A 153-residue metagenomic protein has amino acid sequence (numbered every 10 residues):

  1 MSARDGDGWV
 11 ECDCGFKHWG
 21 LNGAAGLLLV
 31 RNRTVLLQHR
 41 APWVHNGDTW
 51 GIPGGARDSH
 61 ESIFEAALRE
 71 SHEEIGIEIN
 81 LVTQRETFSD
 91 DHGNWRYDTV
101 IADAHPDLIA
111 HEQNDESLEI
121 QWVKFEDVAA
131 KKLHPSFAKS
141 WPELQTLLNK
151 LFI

Functional and structural regions predicted by a protein language model:
M1-G26: Acidic, metal-coordinating catalytic segment for phosphate/diphosphate chemistry, firing primarily on the Nudix
S2, C12, L36, W43 (+3 more regions): Intrinsically disordered, low-complexity regions enriched in Ser/Pro/Gly/Gln/His and often acidic
H18-L21, D48, W141-L144: Glycine-rich, flexible loop segments associated with nucleotide phosphate handling
W19-N22, V30, V44-H45, H92-W95 (+1 more regions): A generic fold-level signal
G23-A25, R33, Y97-D98, L118: Change "...and in nucleic-acid phosphodiester-cleaving endonucleases..." to "...and in nucleic-acid processing enzymes
L29-N32, A102-A104: Active-site beta-strand termini and strand-to-loop segments that position acidic
V30-E73: Conserved Nudix-box catalytic region and its N-terminal flanking loop in Nudix hydrolases and closely related
G55-L147, L151-I153: Unchanged
